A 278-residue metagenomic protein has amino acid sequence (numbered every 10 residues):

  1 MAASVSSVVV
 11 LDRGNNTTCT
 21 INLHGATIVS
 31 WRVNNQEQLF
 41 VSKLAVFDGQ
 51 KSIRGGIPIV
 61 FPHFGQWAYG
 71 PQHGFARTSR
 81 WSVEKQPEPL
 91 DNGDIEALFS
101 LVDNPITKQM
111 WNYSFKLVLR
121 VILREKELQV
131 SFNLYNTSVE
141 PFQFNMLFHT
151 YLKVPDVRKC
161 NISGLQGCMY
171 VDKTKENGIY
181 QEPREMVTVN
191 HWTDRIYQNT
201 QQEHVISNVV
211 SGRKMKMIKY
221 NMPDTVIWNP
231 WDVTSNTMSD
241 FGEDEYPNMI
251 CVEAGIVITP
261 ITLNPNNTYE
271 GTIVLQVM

Functional and structural regions predicted by a protein language model:
M1-I57, Q202-P223, N267-M278: Beta-strand-rich N-terminal accessory domains
I21, F132-S138, V277: Asparagine-centered strand-capping/turn motif at beta-strand->loop junctions
S30-R32, E140-M146: Short, hydrophobic/aromatic beta-strand segments
F40-S42, K214-V277: Active-site pocket scaffolds in enzymes
K51-A76, S163-M169: Beta-strand/loop-rich accessory regions of lumenal/periplasmic or secreted enzymes, predominantly carbohydrate-active
P71-E125: Extended, loop-rich substrate-binding clefts of extracytoplasmic carbohydrate-active enzymes
R124-L128, S138: Beta-rich strand-turn-strand
P141-Q143, Y151-V226: Active-site/ligand-binding surface loops and adjacent short beta/alpha elements that line catalytic pockets across
